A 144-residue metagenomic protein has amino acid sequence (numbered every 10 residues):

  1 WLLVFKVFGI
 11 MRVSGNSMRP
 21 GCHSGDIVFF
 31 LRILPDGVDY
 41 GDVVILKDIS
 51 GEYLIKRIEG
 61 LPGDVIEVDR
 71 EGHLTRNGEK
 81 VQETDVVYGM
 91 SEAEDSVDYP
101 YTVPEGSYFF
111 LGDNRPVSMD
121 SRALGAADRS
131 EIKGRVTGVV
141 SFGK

Functional and structural regions predicted by a protein language model:
W1-Y53, R122-K144: Protein maturation boundaries and topogenic segments
G25-I27, D42, D64, S107 (+1 more regions): Structural motif
I33, I49, E71, D113-N114: Short, surface-exposed secondary-structure boundary micro-motifs
Y53-D69, H73-T75, E79: Mid-length scaffold segments of soluble, non-membrane domains
G63-D69, G89-S96: Short, surface-exposed linear segments at secondary-structure transitions and domain or protein termini
R76-D95: PP2C/PPM family metal-dependent serine/threonine protein phosphatase catalytic domain, recognizing the conserved
A93-K144: Beta-strand-rich cores of mature extracytoplasmic or soluble domains
